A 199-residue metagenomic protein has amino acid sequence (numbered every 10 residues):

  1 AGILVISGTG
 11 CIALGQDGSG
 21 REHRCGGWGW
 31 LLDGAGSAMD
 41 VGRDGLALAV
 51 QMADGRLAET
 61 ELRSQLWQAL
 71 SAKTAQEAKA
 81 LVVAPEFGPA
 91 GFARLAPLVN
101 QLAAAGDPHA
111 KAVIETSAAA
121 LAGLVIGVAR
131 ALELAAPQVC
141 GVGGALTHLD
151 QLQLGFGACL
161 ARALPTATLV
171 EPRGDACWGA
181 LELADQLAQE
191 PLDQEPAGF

Functional and structural regions predicted by a protein language model:
A1-E59: Phosphate-binding/catalytic loop of phosphoryl-transfer enzymes
A1-I3, L46-F199: ATP-binding/phosphotransfer module of carbohydrate and carboxylate kinases, centering on a glycine-rich
